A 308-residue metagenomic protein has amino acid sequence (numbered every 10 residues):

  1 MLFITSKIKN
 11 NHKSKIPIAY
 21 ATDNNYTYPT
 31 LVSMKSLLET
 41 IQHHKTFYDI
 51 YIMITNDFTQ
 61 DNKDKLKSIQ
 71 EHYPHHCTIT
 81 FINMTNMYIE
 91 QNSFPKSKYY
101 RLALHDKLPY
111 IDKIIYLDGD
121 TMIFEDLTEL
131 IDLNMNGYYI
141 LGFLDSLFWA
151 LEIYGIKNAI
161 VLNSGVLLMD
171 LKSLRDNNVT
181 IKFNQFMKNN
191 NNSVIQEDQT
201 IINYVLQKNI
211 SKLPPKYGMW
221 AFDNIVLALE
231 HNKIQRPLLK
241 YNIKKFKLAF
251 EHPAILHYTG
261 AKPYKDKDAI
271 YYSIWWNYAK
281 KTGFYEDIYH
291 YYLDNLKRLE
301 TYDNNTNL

Functional and structural regions predicted by a protein language model:
M1-T22, L171-L308: A glycosyltransferase accessory/donor-loop signature
I16, T46-I50, C77-I79: Residue-level recognition of the N-termini of beta-strands and the immediately preceding loop/turn
P17-Y20, L37, D49-I52: Hydrophobic targeting segments
T27-H43: Histidine-anchored nucleotide/phosphate-binding helix
Y48-N56, G142-F143: Short internal beta-strands
D61-K63, I69-K107: Active-site-proximal specificity loops/subdomain of glycosyltransferases
F81-T85, S97-F148, A159-S164, L168-K172: GT-A fold catalytic core of metal-dependent nucleotide-sugar glycosyltransferases, centered on the diacidic
E90-Q91, W149-Y154, F222-N224: Short, charged, surface-exposed secondary-structure boundary motifs
